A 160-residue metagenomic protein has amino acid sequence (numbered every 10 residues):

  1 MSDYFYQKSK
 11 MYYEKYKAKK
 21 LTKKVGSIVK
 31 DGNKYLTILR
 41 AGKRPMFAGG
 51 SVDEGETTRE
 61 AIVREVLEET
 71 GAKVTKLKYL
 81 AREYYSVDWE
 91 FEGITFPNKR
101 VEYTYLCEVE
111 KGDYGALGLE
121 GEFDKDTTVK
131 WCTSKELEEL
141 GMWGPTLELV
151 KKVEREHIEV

Functional and structural regions predicted by a protein language model:
M1-G26, T95: Acidic, metal-coordinating catalytic segment for phosphate/diphosphate chemistry, firing primarily on the Nudix
T22, K30, G42, F47 (+2 more regions): Short connector loops at helix/strand junctions that flank enzyme active sites, especially segments positioning acidic
G26, K34, T128: Conserved beta-strand and immediately adjacent loop positions that scaffold enzyme active sites
V29-K30, T37, C107, W131: Conserved hydrophobic "DFG−1" position in protein kinase catalytic cores
K30-A72: Conserved Nudix-box catalytic region and its N-terminal flanking loop in Nudix hydrolases and closely related
R44-P45, G115-V160: Nudix hydrolase/Nudix homology domain
K73-E83: A short coil-to-beta-strand element that immediately follows conserved catalytic motifs
E83-A116, K130: Active-site-adjacent beta-strand/loop module that shapes the phosphate/pyrophosphate-binding cleft
